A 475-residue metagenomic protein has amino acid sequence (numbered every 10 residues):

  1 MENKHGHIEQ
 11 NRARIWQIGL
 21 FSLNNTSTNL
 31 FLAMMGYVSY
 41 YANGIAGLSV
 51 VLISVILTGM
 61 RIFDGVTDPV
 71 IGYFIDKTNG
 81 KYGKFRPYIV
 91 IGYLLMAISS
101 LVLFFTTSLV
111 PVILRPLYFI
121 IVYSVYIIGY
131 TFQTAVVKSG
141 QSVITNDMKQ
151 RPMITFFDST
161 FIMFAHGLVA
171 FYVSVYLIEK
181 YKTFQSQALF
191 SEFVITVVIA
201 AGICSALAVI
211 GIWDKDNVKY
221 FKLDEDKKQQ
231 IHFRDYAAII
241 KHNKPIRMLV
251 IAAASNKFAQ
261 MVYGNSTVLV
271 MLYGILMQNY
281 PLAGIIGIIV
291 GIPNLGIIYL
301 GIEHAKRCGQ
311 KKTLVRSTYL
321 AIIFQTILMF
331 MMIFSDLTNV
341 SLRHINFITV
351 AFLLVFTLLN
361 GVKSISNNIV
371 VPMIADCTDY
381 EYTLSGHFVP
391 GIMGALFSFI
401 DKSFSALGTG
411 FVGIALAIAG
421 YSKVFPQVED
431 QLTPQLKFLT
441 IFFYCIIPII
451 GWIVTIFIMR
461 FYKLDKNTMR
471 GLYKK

Functional and structural regions predicted by a protein language model:
E2-K475: Membrane-embedded alpha-helical bundles of multi-pass transporters/translocases, especially carrier/permease families
